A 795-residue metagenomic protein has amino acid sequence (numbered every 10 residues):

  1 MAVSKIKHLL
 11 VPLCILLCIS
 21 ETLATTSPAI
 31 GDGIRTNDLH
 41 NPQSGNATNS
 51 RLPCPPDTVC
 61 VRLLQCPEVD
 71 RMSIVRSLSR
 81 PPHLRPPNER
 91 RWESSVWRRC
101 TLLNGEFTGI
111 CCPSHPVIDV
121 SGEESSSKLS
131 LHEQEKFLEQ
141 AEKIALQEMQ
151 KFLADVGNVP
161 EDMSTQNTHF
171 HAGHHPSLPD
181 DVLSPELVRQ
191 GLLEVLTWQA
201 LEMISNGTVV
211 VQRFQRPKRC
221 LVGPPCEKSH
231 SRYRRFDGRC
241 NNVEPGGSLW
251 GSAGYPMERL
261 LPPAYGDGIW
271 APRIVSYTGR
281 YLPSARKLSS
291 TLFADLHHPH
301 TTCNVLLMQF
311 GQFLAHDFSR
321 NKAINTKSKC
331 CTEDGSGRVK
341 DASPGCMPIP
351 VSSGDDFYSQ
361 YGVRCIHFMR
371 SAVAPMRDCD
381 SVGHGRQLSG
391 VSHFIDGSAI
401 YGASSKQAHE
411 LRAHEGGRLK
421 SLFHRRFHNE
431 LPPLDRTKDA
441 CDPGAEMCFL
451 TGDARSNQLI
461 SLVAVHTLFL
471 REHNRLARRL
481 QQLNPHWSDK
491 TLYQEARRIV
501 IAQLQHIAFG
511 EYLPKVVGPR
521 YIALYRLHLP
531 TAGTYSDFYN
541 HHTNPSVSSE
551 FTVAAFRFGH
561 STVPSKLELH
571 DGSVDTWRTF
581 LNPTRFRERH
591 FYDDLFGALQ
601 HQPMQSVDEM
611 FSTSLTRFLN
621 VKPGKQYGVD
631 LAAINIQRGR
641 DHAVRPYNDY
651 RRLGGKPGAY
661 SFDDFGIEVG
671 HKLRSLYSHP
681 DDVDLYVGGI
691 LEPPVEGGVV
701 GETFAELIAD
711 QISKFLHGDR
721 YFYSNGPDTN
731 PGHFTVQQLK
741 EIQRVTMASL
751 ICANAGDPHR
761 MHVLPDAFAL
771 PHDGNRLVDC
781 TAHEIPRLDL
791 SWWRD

Functional and structural regions predicted by a protein language model:
M1-K7: Positively charged n-region of N-terminal signal peptides that target proteins for export
A2, L13-P53, P116-V120: N-terminal signal peptide
R51, P67, R76, S95-H473 (+7 more regions): N-terminal accessory/cap region of cofactor-dependent oxidoreductases and related radical enzymes
P53-I74: Predominantly extracellular/luminal regions of secreted and cell-surface proteins, especially disulfide-bonded
V75-S94: Short, flexible domain-boundary/linker segments around small modular repeats
L476-T491, Q637: Inter-helical turn/loop segments and adjacent helix faces that build the functional surface of alpha-helical bundle
W487-Y493, P657-G666, L673: Short, surface-exposed acidic
